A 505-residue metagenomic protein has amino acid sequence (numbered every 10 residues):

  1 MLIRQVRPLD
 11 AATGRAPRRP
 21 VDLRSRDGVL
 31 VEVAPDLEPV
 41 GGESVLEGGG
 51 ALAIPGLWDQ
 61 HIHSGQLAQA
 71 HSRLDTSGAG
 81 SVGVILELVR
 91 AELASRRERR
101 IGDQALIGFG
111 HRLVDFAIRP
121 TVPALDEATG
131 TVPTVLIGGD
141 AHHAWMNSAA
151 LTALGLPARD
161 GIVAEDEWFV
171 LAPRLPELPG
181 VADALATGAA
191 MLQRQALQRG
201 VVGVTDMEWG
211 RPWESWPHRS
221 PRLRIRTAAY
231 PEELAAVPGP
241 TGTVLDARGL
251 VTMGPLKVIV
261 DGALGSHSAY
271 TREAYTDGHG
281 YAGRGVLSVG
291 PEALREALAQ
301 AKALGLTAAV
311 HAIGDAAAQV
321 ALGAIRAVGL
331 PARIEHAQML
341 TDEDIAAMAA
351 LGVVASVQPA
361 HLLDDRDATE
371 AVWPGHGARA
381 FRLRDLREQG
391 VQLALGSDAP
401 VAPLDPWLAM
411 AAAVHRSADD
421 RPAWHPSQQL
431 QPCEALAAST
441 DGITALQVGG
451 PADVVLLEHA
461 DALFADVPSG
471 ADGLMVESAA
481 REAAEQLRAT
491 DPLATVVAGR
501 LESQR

Functional and structural regions predicted by a protein language model:
L2-Q5, L9-D10, R15-P221, T227-P238 (+7 more regions): Divalent metal-binding segments
R24, V258, T495: Short aromatic-centered micro-motifs
A51, L113, A141-H142, L151 (+8 more regions): Short, glycine-/Ser/Thr-/acidic-enriched flexible segments
H63, L250-S268, V353-L362: Non-cysteine beta-strand/loop elements that form the S-adenosyl-L-methionine
L125, S215-P217, A321, M348 (+1 more regions): Hydrophobic packing residues within well-ordered alpha-helices of enzyme cores
H218-G254, L340-A350, A489: Extended hydrophobic/aromatic segments used for targeting, binding, or gating
L298-A309, A316-A332, H336-A337, D342-A346 (+2 more regions): His/Asp/Glu-enriched, well-ordered alpha-helical/loop segment that forms or immediately abuts the divalent-metal
V448-L456, Q486-R505: Mid-to-C-terminal alpha-helical segments outside catalytic/metal-binding sites
